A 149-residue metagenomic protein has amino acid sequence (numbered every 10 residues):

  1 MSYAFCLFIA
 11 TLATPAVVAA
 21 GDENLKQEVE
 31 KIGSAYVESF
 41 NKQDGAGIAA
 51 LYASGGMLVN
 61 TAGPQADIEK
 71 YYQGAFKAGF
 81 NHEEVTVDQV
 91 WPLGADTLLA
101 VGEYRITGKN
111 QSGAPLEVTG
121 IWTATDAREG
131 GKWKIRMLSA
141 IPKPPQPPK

Functional and structural regions predicted by a protein language model:
Y3-P15: Bacterial N-terminal signal peptides
T14-S54, P147-K149: Short, low-complexity N-terminal intrinsically disordered segments enriched in polar/charged residues
N24, A62, Q111-P115: Short, solvent-exposed loop/turn segments at secondary-structure boundaries
Y36, I48-A49, G56, I68 (+2 more regions): Hydrophobic pocket/interface hotspot
L51-Q65, G74-F80: A short gly/proline-enriched turn/hairpin at secondary-structure junctions
Y52, A62-G63, Q89-W91, G102-Y104 (+2 more regions): A mature extracytoplasmic/lumenal domain signature
E69-L116: Surface-exposed, charged secondary-structure patches
T119-Q146: Short beta-strand edge/turn micro-motifs at domain boundaries
